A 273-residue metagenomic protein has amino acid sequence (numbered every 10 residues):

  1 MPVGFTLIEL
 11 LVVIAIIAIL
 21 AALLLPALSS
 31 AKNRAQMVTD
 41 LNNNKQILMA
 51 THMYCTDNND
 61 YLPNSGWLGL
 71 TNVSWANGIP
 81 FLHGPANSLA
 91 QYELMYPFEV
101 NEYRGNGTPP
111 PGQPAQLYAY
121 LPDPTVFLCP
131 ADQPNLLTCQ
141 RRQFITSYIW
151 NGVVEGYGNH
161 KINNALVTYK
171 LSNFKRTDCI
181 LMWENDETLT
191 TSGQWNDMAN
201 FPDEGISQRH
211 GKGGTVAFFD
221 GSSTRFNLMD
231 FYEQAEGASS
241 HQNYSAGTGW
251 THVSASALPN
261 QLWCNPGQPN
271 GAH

Functional and structural regions predicted by a protein language model:
P2-N42: Amphipathic alpha-helical segments typified by the pilin-like N-terminal helix that continues immediately C-terminal
V38-H273: Short, well-structured segments within or immediately adjacent to enzyme catalytic domains that line ligand-binding
